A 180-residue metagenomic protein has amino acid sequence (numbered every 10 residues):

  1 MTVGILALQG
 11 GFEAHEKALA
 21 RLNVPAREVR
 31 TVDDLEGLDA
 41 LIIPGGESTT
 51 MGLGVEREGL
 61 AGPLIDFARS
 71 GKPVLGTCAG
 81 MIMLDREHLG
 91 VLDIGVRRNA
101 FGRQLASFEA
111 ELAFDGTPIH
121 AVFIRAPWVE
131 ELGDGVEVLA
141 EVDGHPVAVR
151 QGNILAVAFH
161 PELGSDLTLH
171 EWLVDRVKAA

Functional and structural regions predicted by a protein language model:
M1-R57, I65-D66, L167-E171, D175-A180: N-terminal beta1-alpha1 cap of cysteine-dependent amidohydrolase-like domains
M1-T2, T117-I119, V149-L155: Beta-strand-turn-beta hairpins that frame and shape the catalytic cleft of phosphate-ester-processing enzymes
P25-R27, H120, E137, L155: Conserved beta-strand segments of alpha/beta enzyme cores
I42-P44, L75, F123, A156-A158: Structural motif
E47-L112: Cysteine-nucleophile active-site neighborhood
E87-V147: Pocket-forming structural segment of enzyme catalytic cores
V129-A180: C-terminal and late-domain segments of enzyme folds
